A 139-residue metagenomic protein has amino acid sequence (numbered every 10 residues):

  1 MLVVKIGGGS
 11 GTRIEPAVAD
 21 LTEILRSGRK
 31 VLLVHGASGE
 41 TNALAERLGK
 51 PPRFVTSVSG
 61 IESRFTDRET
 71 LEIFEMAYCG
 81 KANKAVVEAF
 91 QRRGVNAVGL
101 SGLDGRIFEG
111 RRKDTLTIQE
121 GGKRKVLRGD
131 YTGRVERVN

Functional and structural regions predicted by a protein language model:
M1-N139: Nucleotide/pyrophosphate-binding catalytic subdomain
